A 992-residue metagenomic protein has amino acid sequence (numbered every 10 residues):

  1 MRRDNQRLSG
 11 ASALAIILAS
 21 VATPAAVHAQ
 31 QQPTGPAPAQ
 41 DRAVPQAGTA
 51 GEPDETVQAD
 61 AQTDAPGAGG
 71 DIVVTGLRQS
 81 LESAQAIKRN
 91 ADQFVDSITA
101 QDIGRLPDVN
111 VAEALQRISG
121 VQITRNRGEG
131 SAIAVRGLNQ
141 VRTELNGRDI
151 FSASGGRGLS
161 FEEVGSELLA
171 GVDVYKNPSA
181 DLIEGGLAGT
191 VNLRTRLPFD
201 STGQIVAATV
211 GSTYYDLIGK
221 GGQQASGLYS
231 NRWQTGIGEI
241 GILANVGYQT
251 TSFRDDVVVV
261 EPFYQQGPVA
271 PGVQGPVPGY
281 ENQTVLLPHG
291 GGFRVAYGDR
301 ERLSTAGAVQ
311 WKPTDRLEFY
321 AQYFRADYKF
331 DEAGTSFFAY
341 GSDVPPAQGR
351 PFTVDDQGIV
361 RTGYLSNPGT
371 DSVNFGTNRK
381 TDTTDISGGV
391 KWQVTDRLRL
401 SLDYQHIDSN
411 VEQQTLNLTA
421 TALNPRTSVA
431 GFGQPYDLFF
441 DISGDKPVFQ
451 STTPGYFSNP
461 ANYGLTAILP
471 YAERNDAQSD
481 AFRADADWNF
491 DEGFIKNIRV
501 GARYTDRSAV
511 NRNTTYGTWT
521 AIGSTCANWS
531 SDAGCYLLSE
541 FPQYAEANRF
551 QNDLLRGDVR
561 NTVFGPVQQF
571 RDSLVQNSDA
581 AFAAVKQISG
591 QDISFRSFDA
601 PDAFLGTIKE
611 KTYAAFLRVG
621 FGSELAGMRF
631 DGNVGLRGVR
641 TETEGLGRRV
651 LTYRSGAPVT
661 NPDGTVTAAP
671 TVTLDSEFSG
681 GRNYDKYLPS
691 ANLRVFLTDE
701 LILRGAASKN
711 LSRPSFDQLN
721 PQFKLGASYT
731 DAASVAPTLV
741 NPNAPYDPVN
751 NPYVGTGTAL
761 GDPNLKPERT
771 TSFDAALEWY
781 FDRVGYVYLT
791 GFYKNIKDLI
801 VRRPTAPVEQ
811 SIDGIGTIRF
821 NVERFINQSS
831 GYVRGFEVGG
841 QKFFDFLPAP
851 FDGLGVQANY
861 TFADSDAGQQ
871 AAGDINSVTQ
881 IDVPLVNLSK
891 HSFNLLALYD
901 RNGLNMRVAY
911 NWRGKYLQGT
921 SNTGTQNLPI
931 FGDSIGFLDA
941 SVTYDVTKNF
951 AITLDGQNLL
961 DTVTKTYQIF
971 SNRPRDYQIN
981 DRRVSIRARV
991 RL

Functional and structural regions predicted by a protein language model:
I72-G104, S131-A132, R148-A153: N-terminal periplasmic "start-of-domain" segments of outer-membrane beta-barrel proteins
A112-D149: Extracytoplasmic beta-strand/coil segments of soluble accessory domains associated with Gram-negative outer-membrane
I118, V164-T209, D255, P848 (+1 more regions): A beta-strand signature from Gram-negative outer-membrane beta-barrel systems, especially the internal plug domain
R148-K176, G227: Short acidic/polar hinge/loop motifs at secondary-structure boundaries that mediate gating or recognition
I218-D355, V360, N378-G389, V394 (+1 more regions): Transmembrane beta-barrel wall of Gram-negative outer-membrane proteins
T377-T383, L711-Y788, Y793-I796, T817-F836 (+4 more regions): Outer-membrane beta-barrel signature, preferentially recognizing the C-terminal barrel domain of Gram-negative
T518, N911-T923, A940-L992: C-terminal beta-signal and adjacent terminal beta-strands/loops of Gram-negative outer-membrane beta-barrel proteins
G791-I796, I800-T920, L960: Gram-negative outer-membrane beta-barrel transporters
